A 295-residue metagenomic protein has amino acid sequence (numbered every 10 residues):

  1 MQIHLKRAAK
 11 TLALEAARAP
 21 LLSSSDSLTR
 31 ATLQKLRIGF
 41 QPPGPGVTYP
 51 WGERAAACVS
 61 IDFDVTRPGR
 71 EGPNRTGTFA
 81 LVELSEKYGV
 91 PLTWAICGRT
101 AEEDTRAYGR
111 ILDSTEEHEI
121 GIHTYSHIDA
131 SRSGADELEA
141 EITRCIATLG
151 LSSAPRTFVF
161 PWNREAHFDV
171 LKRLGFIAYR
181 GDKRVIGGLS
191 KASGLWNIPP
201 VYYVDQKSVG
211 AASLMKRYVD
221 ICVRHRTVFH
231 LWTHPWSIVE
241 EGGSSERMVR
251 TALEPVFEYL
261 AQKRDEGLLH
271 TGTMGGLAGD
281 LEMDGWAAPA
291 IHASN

Functional and structural regions predicted by a protein language model:
Q2-T157, P161-N197, A211-L231, E241-N295: Catalytic alpha-helical scaffold of carbohydrate-active enzymes acting on polysaccharides/glycoconjugates
I198-D205, T233-E240: Active-site clefts of carbohydrate-active enzymes
Y202-L214: Binuclear metal-dependent hydrolase catalytic cores centered on His/Asp/Glu-rich metal-binding motifs
